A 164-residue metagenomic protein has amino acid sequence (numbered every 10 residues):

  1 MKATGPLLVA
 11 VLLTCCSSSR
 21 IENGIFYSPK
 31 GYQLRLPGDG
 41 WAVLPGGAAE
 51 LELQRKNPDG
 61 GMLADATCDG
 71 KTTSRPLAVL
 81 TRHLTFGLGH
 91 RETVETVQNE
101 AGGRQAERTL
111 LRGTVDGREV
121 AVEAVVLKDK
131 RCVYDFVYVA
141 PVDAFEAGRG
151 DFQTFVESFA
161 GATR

Functional and structural regions predicted by a protein language model:
K2-V9: Sec-dependent signal peptide recognition, specifically the positively charged N-region followed immediately by
L13-C15: C-terminal motif of bacterial Sec signal peptides marking the signal peptidase cleavage site
S17-S19: Bacterial signal peptide processing site
I21-G24, Y32, G40-V43, L88-R91 (+2 more regions): Short glycine-aromatic motifs
G24-A48, E52, K56: Post-signal peptide N-terminal segment of mature Sec-exported envelope proteins
G38-W41, L88-H90, Y134-R164: Surface-exposed amphipathic alpha-helical segments
V43-D135, A140-V142: Conserved polar/disulfide-associated segments of primarily extracytoplasmic proteins
